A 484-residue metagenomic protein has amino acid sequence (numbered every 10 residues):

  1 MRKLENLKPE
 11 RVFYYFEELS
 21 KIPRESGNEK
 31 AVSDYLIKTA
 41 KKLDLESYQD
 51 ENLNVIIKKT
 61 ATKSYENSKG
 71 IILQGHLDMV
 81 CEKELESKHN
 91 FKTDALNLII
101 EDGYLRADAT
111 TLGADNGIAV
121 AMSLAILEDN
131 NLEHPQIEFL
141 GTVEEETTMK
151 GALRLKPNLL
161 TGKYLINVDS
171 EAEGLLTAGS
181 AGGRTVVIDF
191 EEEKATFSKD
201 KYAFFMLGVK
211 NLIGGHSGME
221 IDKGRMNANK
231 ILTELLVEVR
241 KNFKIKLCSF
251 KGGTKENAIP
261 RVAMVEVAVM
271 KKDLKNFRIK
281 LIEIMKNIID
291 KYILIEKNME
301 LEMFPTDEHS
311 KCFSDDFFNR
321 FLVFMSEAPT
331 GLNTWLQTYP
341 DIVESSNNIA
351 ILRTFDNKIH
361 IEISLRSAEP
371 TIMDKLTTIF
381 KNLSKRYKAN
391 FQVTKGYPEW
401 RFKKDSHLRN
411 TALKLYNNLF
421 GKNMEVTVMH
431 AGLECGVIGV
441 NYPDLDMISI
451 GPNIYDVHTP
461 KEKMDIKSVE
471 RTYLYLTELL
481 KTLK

Functional and structural regions predicted by a protein language model:
R2-Y104: Acidic/His- and Gly-rich active-site-bordering loop/insert found across diverse amide/peptide-bond hydrolases
L4, P9-V12, E344-N357, S364 (+1 more regions): Zn-dependent metallopeptidase/amidohydrolase metal-coordination segment
Y65-K163, D315-F318, P329, W335-L336 (+2 more regions): Active-site metal-coordination/substrate-binding segment of hydrolases, especially metallo-dependent peptidases
L77-M79, L140-T148, S170-E173, I213 (+2 more regions): Acidic, glycine-rich active-site loops and adjacent beta-strand->loop/helix elements that engage anionic groups
G103-R106, T110, E146-T147, L153-R366: Midchain, well-structured core segments that form catalytic/ion-binding scaffolds
N158, R225-N242, K271-L274, N319-S326 (+4 more regions): His/Asp/Glu-rich mid-to-C-terminal helical/loop segments that flank catalytic regions of hydrolases
E220, N227-N229, E234-F250, F402-L445: Active-site-adjacent substrate-binding region of metalloamidase/peptidase-like peptide-processing proteins
I342-T427: Substrate-recognition/cap regions that form aromatic- and gly/pro-loop-enriched pockets for small-molecule ligands
